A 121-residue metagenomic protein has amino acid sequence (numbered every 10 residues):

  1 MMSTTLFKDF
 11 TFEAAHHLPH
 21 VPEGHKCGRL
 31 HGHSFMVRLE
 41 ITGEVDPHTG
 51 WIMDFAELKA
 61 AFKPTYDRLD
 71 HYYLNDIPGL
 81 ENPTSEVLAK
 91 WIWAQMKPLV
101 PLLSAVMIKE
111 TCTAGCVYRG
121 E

Functional and structural regions predicted by a protein language model:
M1-E121: Charge-rich, low-complexity N-terminal segments
